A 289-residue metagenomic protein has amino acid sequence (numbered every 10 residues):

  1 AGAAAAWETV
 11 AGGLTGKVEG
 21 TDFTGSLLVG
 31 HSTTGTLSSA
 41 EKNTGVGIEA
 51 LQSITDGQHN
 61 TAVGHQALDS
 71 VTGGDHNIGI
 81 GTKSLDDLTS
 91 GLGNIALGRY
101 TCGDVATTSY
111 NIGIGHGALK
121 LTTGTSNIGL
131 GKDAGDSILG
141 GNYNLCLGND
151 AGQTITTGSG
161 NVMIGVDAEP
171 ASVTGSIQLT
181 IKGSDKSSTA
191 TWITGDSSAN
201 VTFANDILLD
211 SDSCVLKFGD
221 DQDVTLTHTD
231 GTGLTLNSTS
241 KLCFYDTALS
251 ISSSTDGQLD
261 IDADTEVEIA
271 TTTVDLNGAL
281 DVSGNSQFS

Functional and structural regions predicted by a protein language model:
G2-G30, D87, S188-I193, S197-S211 (+5 more regions): Glycine-rich, low-complexity segments
A11-A204: Glycine- and small/polar-enriched repetitive beta-structure motifs of secreted/surface proteins
V18-T36, A40, Q52, A171-T189 (+4 more regions): Right-handed beta-helix
V29, V63, I80, L97 (+18 more regions): Extracellular beta-strand solenoids
K42, H59, H76, G93 (+17 more regions): The right-handed parallel beta-helix/beta-solenoid scaffold, focusing on the short coil/turn and N-cap positions
